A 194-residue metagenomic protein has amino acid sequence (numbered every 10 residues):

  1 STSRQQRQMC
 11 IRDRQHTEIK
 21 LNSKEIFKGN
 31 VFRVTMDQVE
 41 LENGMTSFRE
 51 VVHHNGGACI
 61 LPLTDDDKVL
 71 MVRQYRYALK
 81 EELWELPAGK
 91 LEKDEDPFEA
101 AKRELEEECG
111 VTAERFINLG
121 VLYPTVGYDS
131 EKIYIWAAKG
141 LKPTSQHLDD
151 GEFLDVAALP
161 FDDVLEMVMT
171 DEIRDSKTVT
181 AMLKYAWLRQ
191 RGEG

Functional and structural regions predicted by a protein language model:
S1-I11: Single conserved hydrophobic/aromatic residue that forms the stacking wall/gate of nucleotide- or nucleobase-binding
R14-K24: A short, amphipathic edge element
N22-C59, D65: Acidic, metal-coordinating catalytic segment for phosphate/diphosphate chemistry, firing primarily on the Nudix
V31-Q38, M71, I135-A137, V156-A158: Conserved hydrophobic/aromatic beta-strand scaffold that supports enzyme active sites
V34-M36, F48, V72, L86 (+1 more regions): Hydrophobic residues on conserved beta-strands that form the core of alpha/beta folds
S47, G56-C59, T64, K90-S176: Unchanged
G57-E81, E85: A glycine-rich, hydrophobic loop/mini-helix early in the fold
L165-G194: Long hydrophobic alpha-helical segments typical of transmembrane helices together with their membrane-interfacial
